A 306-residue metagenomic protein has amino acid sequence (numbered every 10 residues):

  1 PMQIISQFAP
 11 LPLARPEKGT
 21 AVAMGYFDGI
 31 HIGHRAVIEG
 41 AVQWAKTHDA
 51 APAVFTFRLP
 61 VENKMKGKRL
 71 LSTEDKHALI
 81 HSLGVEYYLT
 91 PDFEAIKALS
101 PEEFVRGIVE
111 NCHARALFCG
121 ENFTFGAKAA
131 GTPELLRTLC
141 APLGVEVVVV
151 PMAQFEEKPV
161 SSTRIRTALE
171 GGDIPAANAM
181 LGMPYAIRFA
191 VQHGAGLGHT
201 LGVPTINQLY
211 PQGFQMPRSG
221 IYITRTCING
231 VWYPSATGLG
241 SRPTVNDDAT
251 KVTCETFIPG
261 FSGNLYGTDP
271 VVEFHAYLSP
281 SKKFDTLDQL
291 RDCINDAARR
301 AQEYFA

Functional and structural regions predicted by a protein language model:
P10-A14, A95-A98, Q154-K158: A short acidic, often aromatic-flanked loop/helix-cap motif at beta-alpha or helix-coil junctions that lines enzyme
P12-G67, S72: N-terminal catalytic cores of NTP/NDP-binding nucleotidyl/phosphoryl-transfer enzymes
A23-G25, F55-T56, Y88-D92, A116-E121 (+1 more regions): Short beta-strands and strand-loop turn motifs
H31, I80, L117, A177 (+2 more regions): Residue-level signal for inorganic ion chemistry
V61-L143: N-terminal Rossmann-like or analogous alpha/beta NTP/dinucleotide-binding catalytic cores that position adenine
C140-G240: Glycine-rich, Lys/Arg-enriched anion-binding loops that position phosphate/diphosphate groups for phosphoryl
G194-A306: Phosphate/ribose-recognition catalytic cores of enzymes acting on nucleotide-derived substrates
